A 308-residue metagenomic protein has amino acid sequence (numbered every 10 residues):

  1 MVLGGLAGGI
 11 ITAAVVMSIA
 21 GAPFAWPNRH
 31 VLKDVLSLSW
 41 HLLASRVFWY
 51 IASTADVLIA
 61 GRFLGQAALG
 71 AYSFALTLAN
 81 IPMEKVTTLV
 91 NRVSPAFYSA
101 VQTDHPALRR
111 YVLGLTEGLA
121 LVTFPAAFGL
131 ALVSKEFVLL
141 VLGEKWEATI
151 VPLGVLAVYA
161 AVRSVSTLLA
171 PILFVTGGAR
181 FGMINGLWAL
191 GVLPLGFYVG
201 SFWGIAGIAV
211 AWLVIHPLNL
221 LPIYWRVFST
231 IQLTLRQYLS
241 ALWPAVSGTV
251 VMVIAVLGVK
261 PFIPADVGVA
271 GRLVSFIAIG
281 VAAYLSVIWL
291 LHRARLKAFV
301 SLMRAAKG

Functional and structural regions predicted by a protein language model:
M1-A22, S37-L38, F74-L76, L187-P194 (+3 more regions): Hydrophobic alpha-helical transmembrane segments
G5, L38-R46, Y50, T54 (+15 more regions): Residue-level signature of transmembrane alpha-helical cores of multipass secondary-active transporters and flippases
A14-T54, F63, V93-R110, V227-W243 (+1 more regions): Interhelical loop/hinge segments that connect adjacent transmembrane helices in multipass membrane
A20-P23, A157-A189, I231: Membrane-interface junctions at transmembrane-helix termini in multi-pass inner-membrane proteins
D34-L38, L42, V57-N80, R109-R110 (+2 more regions): Interfacial/gating helices of multi-pass transporter permease domains
A75, A79-T123, A170-V175: Helix-loop junctions and terminal segments of transmembrane helices in multi-pass membrane transport/translocation
R110-S164, P194-Y198, F202, T249-I254 (+1 more regions): Alpha-helical transmembrane segments of multi-pass membrane transport and lipid-handling proteins
F228-S229, L233-L235, I254-G308: Membrane-proximal transmembrane or re-entrant/amphipathic helices at the cytosolic face
